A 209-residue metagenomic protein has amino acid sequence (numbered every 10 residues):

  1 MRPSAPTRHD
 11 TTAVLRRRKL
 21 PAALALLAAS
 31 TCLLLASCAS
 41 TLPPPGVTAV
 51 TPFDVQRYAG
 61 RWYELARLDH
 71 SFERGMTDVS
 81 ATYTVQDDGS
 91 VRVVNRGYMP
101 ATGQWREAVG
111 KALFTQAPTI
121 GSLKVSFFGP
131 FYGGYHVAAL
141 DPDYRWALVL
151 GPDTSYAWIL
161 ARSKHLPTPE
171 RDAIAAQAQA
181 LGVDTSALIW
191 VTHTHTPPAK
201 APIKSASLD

Functional and structural regions predicted by a protein language model:
R2-P6, T12, C32-D209: A beta-rich soluble binding module of mature secreted/lumenal proteins
A5-L26: Bacterial N-terminal signal peptides that target proteins for export
A23-L35: Gram-negative bacterial Sec-dependent N-terminal signal peptides
